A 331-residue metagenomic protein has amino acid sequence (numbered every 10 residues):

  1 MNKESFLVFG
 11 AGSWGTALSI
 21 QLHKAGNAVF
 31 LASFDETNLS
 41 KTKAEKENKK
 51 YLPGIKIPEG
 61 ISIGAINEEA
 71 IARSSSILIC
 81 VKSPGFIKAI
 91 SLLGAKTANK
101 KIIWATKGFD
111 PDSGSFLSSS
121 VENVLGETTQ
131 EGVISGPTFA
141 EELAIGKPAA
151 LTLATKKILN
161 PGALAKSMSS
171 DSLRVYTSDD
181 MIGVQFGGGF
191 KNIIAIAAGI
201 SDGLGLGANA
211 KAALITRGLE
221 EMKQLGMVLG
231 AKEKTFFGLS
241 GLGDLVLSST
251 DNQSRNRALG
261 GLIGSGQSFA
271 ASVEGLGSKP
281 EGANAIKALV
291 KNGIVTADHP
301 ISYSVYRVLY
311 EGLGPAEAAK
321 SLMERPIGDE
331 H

Functional and structural regions predicted by a protein language model:
M1-K56, S62-A65: NAD(P)+-binding Rossmann beta1-loop-alpha1 motif at the extreme N-terminus of oxidoreductases
I63-G146, L164-K166: Rossmann-like NAD(P)(H) cofactor-binding subdomain of soluble oxidoreductases
G85, S120-Q130, P148-T235: Internal alpha-helical scaffold of NAD(P)-dependent oxidoreductase catalytic cores
W104, Q130-S135, V175-D179, H299-I301: General beta-strand structural signal in soluble alpha/beta enzymes
A198-G199, M227-F237, G241-H331: NAD(P)-dependent Rossmann-like dehydrogenase/reductase catalytic/cofactor-binding core
